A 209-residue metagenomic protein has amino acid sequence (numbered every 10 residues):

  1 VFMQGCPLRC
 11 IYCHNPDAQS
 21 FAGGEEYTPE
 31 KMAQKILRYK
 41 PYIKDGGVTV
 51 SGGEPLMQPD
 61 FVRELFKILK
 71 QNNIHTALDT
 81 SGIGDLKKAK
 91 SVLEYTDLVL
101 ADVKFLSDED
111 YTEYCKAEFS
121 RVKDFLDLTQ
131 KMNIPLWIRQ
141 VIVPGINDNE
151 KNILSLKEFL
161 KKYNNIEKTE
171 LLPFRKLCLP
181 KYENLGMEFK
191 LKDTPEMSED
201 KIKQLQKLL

Functional and structural regions predicted by a protein language model:
V1-E26: Canonical Radical SAM [4Fe-4S] cluster-binding loop centered on the CxxxCxxC motif and its immediate flanking residues
D17-F21, T112-E118, G186-T194: Short glycine-enriched, charge-decorated loop/helix-capping segments at active-site entrances that position
G24-Q34: Short cysteine/histidine-rich metal-coordination sites, predominantly Zn2+-binding motifs
E26, K116-F119, E196-E199: Short, conserved loop/turn and helix-capping segments at secondary-structure boundaries that abut family-defining
T28, D85-L86, A101, P195-S198: General structural signal for secondary-structure boundaries
A33, L37-G47, G52, L56-N184: Conserved AdoMet/S-adenosylmethionine-binding subsite of the radical SAM
K161, E167, E183-L209: A structural motif corresponding to the C-terminal lobe/cap of the Radical SAM core domain
